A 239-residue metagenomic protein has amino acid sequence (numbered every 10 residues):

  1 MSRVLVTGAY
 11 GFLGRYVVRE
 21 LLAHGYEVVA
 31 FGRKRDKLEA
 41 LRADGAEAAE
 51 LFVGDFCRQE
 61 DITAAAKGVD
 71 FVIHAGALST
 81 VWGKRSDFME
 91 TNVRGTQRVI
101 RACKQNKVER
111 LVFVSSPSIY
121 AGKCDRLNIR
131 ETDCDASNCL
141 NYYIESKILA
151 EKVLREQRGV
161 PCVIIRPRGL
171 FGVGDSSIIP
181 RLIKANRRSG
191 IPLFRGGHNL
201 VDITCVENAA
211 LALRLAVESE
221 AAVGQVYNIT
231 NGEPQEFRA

Functional and structural regions predicted by a protein language model:
V4-H24: N-terminal Rossmann NAD(P)H-binding glycine-rich loop of SDR-like oxidoreductase domains
F31-R35, D55-F56: N-terminal Rossmann-fold cofactor-binding loop
E50-R94, A102, G122: NAD(P)H-binding glycine-rich loop region in Rossmannoid oxidoreductase-like domains and their noncatalytic homologs
R94, R98-Y142: Conserved Rossmann-fold NAD(P)-dependent oxidoreductase catalytic core, especially the SDR/UDP-sugar
A121, V160-R181: Flexible, glycine-rich beta-alpha linker
N138-V163: Active-site Tyr-X1-5-Lys
L140-N141, R168-S176, G196-V206, E233: Glycine-rich "substrate-gating" loop/helix at the edge of Rossmann-like oxidoreductase active sites
I183-I191, N199-Q235: Alpha-helical substrate-binding/gating segment
